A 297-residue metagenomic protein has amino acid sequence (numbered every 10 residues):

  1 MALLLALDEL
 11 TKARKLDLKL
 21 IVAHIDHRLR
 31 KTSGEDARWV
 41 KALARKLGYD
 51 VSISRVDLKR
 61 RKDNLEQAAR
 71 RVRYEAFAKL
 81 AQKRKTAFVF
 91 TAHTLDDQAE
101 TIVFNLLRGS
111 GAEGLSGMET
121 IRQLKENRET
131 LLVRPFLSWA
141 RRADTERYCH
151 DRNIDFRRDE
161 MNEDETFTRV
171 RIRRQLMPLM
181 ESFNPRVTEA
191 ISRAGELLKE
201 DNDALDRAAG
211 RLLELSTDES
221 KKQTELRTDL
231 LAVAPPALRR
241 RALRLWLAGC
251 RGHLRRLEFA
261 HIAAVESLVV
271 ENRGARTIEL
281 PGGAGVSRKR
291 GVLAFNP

Functional and structural regions predicted by a protein language model:
M1-L3, L18-H27, V56-R61, V72 (+3 more regions): AMP-forming adenylation/ATP pyrophosphatase catalytic core
M1-P178: Core alpha/beta nucleotide-donor-binding catalytic domains of modification enzymes
L10, R14, L47, R84 (+4 more regions): Solvent-exposed amphipathic alpha-helical surface segments
R84-Q98, A190-R207: Electropositive, surface-exposed helix/loop patches at the edges of structured domains that serve as adaptable
E181-A190: Inter-helical turn/loop segments and adjacent helix faces that build the functional surface of alpha-helical bundle
